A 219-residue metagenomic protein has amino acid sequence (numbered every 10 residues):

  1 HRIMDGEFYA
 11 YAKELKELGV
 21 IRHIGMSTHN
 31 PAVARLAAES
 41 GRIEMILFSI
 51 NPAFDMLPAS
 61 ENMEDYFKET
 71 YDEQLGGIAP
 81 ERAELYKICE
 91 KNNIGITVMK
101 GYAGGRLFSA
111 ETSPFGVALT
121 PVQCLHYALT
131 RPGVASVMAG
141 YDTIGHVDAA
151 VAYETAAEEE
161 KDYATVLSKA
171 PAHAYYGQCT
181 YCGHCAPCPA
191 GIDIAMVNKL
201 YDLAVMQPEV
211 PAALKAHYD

Functional and structural regions predicted by a protein language model:
H1-T97: Glycine/proline-rich, positively charged, aromatic-decorated active-site loop/lid region on the catalytic face
E39-R42, Y66-D219: Structured C-terminal cap/extension of enzyme domains
